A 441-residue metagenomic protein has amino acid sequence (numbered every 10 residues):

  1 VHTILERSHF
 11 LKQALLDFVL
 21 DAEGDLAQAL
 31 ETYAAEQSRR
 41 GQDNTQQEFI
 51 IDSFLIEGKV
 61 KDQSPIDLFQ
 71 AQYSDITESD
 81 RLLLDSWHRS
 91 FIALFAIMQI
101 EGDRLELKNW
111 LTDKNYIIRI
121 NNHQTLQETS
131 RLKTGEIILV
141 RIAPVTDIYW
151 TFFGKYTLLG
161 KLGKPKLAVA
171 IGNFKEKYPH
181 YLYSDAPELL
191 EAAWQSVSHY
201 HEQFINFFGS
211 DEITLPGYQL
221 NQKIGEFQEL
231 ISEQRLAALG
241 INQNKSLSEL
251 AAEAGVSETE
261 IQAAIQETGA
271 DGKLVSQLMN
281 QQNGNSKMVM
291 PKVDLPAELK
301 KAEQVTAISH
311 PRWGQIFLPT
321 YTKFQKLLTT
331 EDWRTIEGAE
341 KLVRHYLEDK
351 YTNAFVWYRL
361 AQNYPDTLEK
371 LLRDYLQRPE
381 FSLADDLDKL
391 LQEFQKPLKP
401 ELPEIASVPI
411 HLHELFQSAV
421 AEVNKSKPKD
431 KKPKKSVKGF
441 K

Functional and structural regions predicted by a protein language model:
V1-E78: A structured, charge-rich N-terminal accessory region that forms the first stable segment of a protein and links
E78-S86: Short, charged beta-strand/loop "edge" motif centered at a coil->beta-strand transition that forms conserved
D85-G102: Structural detector for short beta-strands of small beta-barrel domains
D103-K108: Short aromatic-glycine-enriched beta-strand elements
K114-H123: A short macromolecule-binding patch
N122-R141: Short nucleic-acid-contacting surface segments enriched for D/E, G, S/T with interspersed K/R
I137-L139, P144-N353: Mixed-charge (acidic/basic) macromolecular-recognition segments
P291-K441: Extended, charge-rich intrinsically disordered regulatory tails
